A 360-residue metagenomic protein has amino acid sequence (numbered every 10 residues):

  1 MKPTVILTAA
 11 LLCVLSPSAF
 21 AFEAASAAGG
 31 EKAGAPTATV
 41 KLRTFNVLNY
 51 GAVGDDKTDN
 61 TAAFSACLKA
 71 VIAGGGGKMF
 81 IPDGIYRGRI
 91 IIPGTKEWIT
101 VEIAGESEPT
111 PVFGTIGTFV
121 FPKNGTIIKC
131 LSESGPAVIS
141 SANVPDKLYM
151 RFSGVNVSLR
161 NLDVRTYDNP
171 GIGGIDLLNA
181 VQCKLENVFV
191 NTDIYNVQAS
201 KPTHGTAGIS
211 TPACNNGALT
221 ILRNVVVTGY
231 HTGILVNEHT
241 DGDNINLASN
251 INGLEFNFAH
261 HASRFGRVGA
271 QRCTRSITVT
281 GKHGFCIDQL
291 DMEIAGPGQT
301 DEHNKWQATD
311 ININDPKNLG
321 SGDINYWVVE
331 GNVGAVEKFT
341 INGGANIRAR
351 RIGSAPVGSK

Functional and structural regions predicted by a protein language model:
M1-L7: Bacterial N-terminal signal peptides that target proteins for export
T8-S18: Bacterial N-terminal signal peptides
A21-S65: Right-handed parallel beta-helix/beta-solenoid
T39-N46, P122, S153, S158: A short, polar/charged loop/turn motif at coil->beta-strand junctions and beta-hairpin connectors
S65-E133, D163-V164, D168-N169: N-terminal extracellular ligand-recognition/capping segment immediately after the signal peptide
I81, V101-G105, G154-L159, C183-N187 (+9 more regions): All-beta strand scaffolds that present successive hydrophobic residues in beta-strands
R89-P93, P111-P122, T126-S153, I172-N179 (+9 more regions): Glycine-rich beta-solenoid repeat tracts in large extracellular/virion proteins
A104, S140-D193, R223: Parallel beta-helix/beta-solenoid
